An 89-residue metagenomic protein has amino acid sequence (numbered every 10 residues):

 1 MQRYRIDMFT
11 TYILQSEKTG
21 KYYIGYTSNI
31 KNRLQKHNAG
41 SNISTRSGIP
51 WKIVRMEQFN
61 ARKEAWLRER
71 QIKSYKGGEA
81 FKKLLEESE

Functional and structural regions predicted by a protein language model:
M1-I43, S47-K52, M56-G78, L85-E89: GIY-YIG nuclease catalytic motif and its immediate N-terminal context
